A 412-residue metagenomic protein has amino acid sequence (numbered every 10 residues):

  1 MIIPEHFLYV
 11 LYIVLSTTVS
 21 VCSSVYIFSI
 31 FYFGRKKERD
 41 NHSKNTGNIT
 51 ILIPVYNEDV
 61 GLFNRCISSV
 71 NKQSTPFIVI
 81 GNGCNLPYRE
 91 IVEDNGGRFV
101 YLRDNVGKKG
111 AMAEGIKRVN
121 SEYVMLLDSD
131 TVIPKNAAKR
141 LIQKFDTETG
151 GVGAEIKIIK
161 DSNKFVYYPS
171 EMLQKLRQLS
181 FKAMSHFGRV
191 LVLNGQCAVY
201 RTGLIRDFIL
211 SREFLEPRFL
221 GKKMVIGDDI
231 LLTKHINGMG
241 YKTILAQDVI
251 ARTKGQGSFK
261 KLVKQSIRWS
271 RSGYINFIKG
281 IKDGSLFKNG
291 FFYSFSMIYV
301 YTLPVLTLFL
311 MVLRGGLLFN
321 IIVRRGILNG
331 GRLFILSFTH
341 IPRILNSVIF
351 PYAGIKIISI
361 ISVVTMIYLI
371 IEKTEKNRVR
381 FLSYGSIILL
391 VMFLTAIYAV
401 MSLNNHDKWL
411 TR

Functional and structural regions predicted by a protein language model:
M1-S68: N-proximal low-complexity "stem/linker" segments adjacent to membrane-targeting elements
E5, Y9, S29, Y167-K182 (+4 more regions): Short hydrophobic helices that act as membrane-entry/anchoring signals
Y9-I13, I27, F31-R35, N41-K44 (+1 more regions): Membrane-embedded multi-pass helical conduit in multi-pass membrane proteins, especially envelope-biosynthetic
G47-G284: Non-transmembrane catalytic domains and loops of membrane-associated enzymes and transporters that build or traffic
C84-L86, K288-F292, N405: Short, solvent-exposed helix-helix connector turns and helix-capping sites enriched in acidic/polar residues
F219, L286-Y299: Membrane-water interface at loop-to-transmembrane-helix junctions
F259, V263, F287-F292, S383: Alpha-helical membrane-protein architecture signal
D407-R412: Short, charged juxtamembrane terminal tails flanking transmembrane helices
